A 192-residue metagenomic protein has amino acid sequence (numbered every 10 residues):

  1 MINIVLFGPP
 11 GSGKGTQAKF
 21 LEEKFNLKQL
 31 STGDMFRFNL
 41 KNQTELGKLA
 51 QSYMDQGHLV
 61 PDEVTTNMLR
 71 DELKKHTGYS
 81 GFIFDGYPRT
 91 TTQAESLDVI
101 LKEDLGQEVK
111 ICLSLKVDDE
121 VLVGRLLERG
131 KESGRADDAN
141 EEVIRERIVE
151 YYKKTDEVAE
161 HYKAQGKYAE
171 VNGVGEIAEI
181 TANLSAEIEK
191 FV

Functional and structural regions predicted by a protein language model:
M1-V192: Glycine-rich phosphate-binding loop of ATP-dependent small-molecule kinases
